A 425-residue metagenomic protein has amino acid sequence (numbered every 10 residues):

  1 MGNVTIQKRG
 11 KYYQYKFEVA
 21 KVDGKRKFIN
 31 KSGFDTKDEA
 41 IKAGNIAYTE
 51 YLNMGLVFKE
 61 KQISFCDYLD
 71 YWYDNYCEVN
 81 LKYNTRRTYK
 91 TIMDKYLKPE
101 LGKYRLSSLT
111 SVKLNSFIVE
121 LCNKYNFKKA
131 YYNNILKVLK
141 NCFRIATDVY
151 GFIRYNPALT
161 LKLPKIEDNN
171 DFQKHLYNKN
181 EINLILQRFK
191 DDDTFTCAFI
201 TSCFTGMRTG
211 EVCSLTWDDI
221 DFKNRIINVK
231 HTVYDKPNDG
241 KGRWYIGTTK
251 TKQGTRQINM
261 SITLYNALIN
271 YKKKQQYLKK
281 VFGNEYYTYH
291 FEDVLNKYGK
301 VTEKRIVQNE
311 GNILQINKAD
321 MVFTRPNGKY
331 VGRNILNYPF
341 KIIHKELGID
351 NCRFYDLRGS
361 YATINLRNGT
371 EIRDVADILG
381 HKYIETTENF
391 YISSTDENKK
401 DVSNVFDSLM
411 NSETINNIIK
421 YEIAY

Functional and structural regions predicted by a protein language model:
R9-Q14, V19-V112, K274-K318: N-terminal DNA-binding module of tyrosine recombinases/phage integrases
K61, D74-I145, V149-G151, D171 (+2 more regions): N-terminal core-binding DNA-recognition domain of tyrosine site-specific recombinases/integrases
S107, I153-Y155, K165-Q187, K230 (+2 more regions): DNA breakage-rejoining catalytic core of tyrosine-based enzymes
D148, I200, F204, G210-E211 (+3 more regions): C-terminal catalytic core of tyrosine-transesterase DNA break-rejoin enzymes
L176, V233, L379-N404: Catalytic-site neighborhood detector that most strongly recognizes the C-terminal catalytic loop/helix of tyrosine
D219-I226, D350, T370-F390: Short, polar N-cap/turn motifs at the start of nucleic acid-interacting alpha helices
N224, D235-P237, R243-T255, I262-L264 (+4 more regions): C-terminal secondary-structure termini that scaffold catalytic or DNA-interacting sites
N228, N238, I246-N270, N284-I306 (+1 more regions): C-terminal catalytic core of Y-nucleophile DNA break-rejoin enzymes
